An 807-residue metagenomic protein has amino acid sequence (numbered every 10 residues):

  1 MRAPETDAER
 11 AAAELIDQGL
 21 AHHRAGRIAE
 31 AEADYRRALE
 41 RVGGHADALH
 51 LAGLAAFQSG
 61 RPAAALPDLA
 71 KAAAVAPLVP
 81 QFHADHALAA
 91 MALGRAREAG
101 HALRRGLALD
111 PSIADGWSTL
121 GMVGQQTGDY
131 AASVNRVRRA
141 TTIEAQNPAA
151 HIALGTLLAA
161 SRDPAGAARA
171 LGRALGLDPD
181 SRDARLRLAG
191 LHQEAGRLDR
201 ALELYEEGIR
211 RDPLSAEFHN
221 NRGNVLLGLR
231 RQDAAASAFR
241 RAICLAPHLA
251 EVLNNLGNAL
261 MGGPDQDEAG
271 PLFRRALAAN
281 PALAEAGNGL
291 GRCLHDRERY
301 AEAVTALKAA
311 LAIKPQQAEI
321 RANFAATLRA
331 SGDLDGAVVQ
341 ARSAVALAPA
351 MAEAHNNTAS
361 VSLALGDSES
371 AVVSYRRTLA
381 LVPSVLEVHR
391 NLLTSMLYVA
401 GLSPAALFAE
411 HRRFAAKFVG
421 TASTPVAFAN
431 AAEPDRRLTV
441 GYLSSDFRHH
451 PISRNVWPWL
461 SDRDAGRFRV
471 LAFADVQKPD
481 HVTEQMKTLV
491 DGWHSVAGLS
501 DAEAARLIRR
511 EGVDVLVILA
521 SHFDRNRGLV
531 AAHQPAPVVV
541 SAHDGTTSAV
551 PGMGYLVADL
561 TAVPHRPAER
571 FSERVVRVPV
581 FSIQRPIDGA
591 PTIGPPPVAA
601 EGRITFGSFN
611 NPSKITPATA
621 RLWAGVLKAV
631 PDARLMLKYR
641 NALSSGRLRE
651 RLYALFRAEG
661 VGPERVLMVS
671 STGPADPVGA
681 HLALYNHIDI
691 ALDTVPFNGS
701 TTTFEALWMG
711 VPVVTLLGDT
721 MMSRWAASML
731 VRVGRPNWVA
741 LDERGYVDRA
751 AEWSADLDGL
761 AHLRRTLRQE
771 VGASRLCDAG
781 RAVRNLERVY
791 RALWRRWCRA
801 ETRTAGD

Functional and structural regions predicted by a protein language model:
M1-R603, R621, Y653-E664, S671-D693 (+6 more regions): Alpha-helical solenoid repeat scaffolds of the TPR/TPR-like class and their adjacent stem/linker regions that mediate
V530, V626, E705-A706, M729: Hydrophobic/aromatic ligand-binding patch that stacks against planar heteroaromatic rings of cofactors or nucleotides
R603-R651, L655-F656, A691: Long hydrophobic segments that form regular secondary structure
A642-S644, M668, A680: Ligand/substrate-recognition segments at binding pockets and active sites
P712-V714, A726: Conserved active-site neighborhood of enzyme catalytic/cofactor-binding cores
S723-G734: Short acidic/histidine- and often glycine-rich active-site loop of Leloir-type glycosyltransferases that engages
